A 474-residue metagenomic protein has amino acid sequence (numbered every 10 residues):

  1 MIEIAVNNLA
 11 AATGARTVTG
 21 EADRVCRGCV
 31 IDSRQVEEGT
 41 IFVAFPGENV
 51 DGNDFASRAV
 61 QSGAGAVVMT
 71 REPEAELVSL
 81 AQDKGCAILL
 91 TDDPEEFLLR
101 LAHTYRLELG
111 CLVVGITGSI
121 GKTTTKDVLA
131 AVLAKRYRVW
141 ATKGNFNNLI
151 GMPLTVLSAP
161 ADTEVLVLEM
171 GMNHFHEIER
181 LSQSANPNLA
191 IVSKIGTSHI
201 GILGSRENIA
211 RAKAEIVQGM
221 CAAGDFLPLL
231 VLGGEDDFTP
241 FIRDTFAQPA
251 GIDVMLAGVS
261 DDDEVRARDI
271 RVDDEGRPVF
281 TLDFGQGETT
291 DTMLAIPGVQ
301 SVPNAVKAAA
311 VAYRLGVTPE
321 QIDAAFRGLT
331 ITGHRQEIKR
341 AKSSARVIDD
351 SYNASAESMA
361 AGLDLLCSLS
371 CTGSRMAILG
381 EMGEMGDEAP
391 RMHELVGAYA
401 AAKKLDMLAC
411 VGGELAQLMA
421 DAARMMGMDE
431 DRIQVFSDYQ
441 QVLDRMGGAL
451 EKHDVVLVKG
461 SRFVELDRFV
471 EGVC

Functional and structural regions predicted by a protein language model:
I2-G115, T124-K135, L157, A420 (+3 more regions): Short, basic phosphate-binding NTP loop
L9, T40, A59, L101 (+14 more regions): Residue-level signal for inorganic ion chemistry
T13, V60, P73-A81, I191-R346 (+3 more regions): Acidic, Mg2+-coordinating active-site environments of NTP-dependent enzymes
S33-A44, V139-W140, L157-L166, L363-G386: Mobile, glycine- and charge-enriched loop segments and immediately flanking short secondary-structure elements within
G47-V50, T332-H334, S351-M426: Active-site beta-alpha connecting loops in nucleotide-dependent enzymes
A56, V60-Q61, S182-Q183, A401: Non-catalytic positions within long, well-ordered alpha-helices that form the structural scaffold/packing of enzyme
P94-L229, G234, F241-I252, G448 (+1 more regions): Phosphate-binding loop of NTP-binding sites
I116, K122, L133, G333-E337 (+1 more regions): ATP-dependent carboxylate/acyl-activation modules
